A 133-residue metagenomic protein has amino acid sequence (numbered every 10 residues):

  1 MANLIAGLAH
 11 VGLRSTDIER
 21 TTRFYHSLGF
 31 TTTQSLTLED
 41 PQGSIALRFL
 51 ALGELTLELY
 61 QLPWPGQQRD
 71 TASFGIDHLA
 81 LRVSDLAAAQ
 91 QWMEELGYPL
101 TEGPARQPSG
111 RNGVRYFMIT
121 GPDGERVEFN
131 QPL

Functional and structural regions predicted by a protein language model:
M1-A2, Y25-H26, Q67-T71, P99: A short alpha-helix capping/helix-coil boundary motif
M1-E19, I76-L81, L133: N-terminal beta-strand motif that seeds the catalytic metal site of vicinal oxygen chelate
A2-L4, S35, Q90, E94-L133: Vicinal oxygen chelate
I5, R14-L55, A88, E95 (+1 more regions): Core segments of cupin and vicinal oxygen chelate
A9, I45-A46, D77, R115: Residue-level marker for the onset of beta-strands and adjacent loop->beta junctions in well-ordered domains
D17, D85, G121: Acidic di-acidic motifs
T33-D70, I119-P122, R126-Q131: Conserved short beta-strand elements that form part of the metal-binding/catalytic scaffold of enzyme active sites
A72, L79-A87, M93: Mid-chain, well-packed structural core segment of small domains
